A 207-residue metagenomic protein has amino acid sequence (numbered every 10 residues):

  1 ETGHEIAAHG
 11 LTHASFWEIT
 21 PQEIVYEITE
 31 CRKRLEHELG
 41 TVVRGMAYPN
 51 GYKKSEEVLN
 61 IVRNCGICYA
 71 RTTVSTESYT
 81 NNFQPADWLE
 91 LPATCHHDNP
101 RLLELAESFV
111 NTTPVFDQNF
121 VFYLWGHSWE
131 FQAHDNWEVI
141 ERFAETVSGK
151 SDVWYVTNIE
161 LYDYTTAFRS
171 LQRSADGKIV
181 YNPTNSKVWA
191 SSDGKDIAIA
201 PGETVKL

Functional and structural regions predicted by a protein language model:
E1-F16, R44-A47, R71, Y123 (+1 more regions): Short, well-structured secondary-structure segments
E1-T2, L102, A106, R173: Generic hydrophobic, helix-prone segments enriched in Leu/Val/Ile
G3, A86-W88, N119, F168: Sequence-level motif detector for i,i+2 pairs with an aromatic at +2
G3, G10, T73-V74, P92-C95 (+1 more regions): Residues at the C-termini of beta-strands that transition into short coil/loop
G3-I6, E30-R32, P114-D117: Short hydrophobic/aromatic-rich motifs at helix boundaries and adjacent loops
E5, H9-T12, E27, V43 (+3 more regions): Generic alpha-helix detector with strongest preference for long hydrophobic helices that associate with membranes
S15-L105, F131, D135-V139, S148: Catalytic domains of cell-wall/extracellular-matrix polysaccharide-remodeling enzymes, centered on de-N-acetylation
E36, Y69-N81, E107-V110, F116-D117 (+1 more regions): C-terminal domain-boundary segment and adjacent tail
